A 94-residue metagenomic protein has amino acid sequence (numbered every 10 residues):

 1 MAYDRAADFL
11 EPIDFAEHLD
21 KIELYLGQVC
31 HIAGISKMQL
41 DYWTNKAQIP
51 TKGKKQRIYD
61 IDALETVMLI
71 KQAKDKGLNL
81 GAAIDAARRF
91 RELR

Functional and structural regions predicted by a protein language model:
M1-H31, N45-P50, I61-R94: Arg/Lys-rich, alpha-helical DNA-contact motif
M38: Key DNA-contact positions within bacterial/archaeal DNA-binding proteins
G53-I58: Short, Lys/Arg-rich nucleic-acid/phosphate-binding segment
